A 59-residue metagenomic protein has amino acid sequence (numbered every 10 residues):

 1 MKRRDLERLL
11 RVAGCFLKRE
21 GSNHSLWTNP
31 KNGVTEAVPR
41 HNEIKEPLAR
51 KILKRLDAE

Functional and structural regions predicted by a protein language model:
M1-R19, T28-E59: Basic nucleic-acid-binding interfaces
S22: Cytochrome P450 catalytic-core helices
